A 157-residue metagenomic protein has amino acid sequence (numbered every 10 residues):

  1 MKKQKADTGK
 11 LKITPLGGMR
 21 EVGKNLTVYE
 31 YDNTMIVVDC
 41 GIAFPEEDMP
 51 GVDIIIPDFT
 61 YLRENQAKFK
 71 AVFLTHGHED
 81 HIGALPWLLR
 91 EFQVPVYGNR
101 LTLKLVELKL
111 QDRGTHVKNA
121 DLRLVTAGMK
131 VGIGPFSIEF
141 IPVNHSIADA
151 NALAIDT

Functional and structural regions predicted by a protein language model:
M1-K12, E30-I42, T157: Metallo-beta-lactamase
T8, V72, A148-A150: A general secondary-structure signal for short beta-strands and their flanking turns/coil in non-transmembrane regions
K10, G23, E79-I82, R100: Conserved structured core elements
K12-L16, V22-Y31, M129-T157: Catalytic core of the metallo-beta-lactamase
M19-K24, Y31-L74, P86-V94, G98 (+2 more regions): Pre-active-site segment of Zn-dependent metallo-hydrolases
A71, T75-H81, H145: Histidine-centered divalent metal-coordination motifs
H81-G83, D149-A150: Short glycine/serine/threonine-rich phosphate/pyrophosphate-binding segments that cradle anionic phosphate groups
L101-A150: Metallo-beta-lactamase
